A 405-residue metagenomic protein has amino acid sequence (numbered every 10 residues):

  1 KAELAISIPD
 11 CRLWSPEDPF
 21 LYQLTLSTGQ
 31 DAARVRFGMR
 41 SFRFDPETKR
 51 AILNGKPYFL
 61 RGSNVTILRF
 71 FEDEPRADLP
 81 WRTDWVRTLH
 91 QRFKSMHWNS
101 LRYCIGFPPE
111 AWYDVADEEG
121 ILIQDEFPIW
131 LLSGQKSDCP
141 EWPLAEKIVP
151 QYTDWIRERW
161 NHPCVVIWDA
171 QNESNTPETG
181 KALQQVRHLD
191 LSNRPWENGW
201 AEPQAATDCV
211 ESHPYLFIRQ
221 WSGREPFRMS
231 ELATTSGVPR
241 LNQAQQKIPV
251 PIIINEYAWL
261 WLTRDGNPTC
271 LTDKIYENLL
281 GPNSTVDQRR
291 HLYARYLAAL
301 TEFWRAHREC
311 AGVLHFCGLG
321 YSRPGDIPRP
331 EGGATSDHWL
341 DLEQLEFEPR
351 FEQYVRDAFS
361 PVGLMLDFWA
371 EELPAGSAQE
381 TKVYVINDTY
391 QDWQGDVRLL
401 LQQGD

Functional and structural regions predicted by a protein language model:
K1-Y103, F107, V115, E119-I123 (+8 more regions): Secreted/periplasmic carbohydrate-active enzymes, especially glycoside hydrolases
D84-R92, S100-D337, D341-E343: Substrate-binding/catalytic cleft of secreted carbohydrate-active enzymes, primarily glycoside hydrolases
